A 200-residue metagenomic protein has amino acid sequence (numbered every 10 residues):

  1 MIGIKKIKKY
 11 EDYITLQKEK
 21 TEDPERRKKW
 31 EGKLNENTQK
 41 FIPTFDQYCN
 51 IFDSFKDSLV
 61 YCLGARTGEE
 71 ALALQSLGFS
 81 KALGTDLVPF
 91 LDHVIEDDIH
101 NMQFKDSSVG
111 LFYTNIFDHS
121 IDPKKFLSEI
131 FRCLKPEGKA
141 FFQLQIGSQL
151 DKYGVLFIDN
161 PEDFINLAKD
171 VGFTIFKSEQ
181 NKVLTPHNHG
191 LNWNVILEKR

Functional and structural regions predicted by a protein language model:
M1-F52: Class I SAM-dependent methyltransferase Rossmann-like catalytic core, especially the SAM/SAH-binding loop
Y48-K56, M102-Q103: Glycine-rich helix-loop-beta junction characteristic of Rossmann-like nucleotide cofactor-binding loops
S58-N101: Class I SAM-dependent methyltransferase SAM/SAH-binding core
H100-F112: A short acidic, Gly/Pro-enriched loop at the edge of an enzyme's catalytic core that lines a small-molecule cofactor
G110-P123: A short SAM/SAH-binding and catalytic strip from SAM-dependent methyltransferases
K124-K139: A short glycine-rich, Lys/Arg-flanked "PGG" loop and its adjoining helix->strand segment in the class I
E137-G147: Conserved beta-strand signature within the Rossmann-like core of class I S-adenosyl-L-methionine
V155-S178, W193: Short alpha-helix
